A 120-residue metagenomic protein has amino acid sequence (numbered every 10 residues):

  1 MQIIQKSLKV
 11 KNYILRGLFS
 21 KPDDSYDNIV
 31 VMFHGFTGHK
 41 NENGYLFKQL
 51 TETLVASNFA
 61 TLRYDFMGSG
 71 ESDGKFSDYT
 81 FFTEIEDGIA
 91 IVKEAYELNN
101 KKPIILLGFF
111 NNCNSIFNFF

Functional and structural regions predicted by a protein language model:
M1-N28: N-terminal cap/lid segment of alpha/beta-hydrolase-fold proteins
D23-D65: Short, surface-exposed "cap/lid" segments of acyl-processing enzymes
L46, D78-N99: Alpha/beta-hydrolase active-site loop
L54, F119-F120: Aromatic pocket-lining residues of Rossmann-like dinucleotide-binding sites
Y64-Y79: Glycine-rich "HGGG/HGxG" loop immediately N-terminal to the catalytic nucleophile of the alpha/beta-hydrolase
L98-F110: Alpha/beta-hydrolase fold nucleophile elbow
G108-N118: Glycine-rich nucleophile elbow surrounding the catalytic serine of serine-hydrolase chemistry
